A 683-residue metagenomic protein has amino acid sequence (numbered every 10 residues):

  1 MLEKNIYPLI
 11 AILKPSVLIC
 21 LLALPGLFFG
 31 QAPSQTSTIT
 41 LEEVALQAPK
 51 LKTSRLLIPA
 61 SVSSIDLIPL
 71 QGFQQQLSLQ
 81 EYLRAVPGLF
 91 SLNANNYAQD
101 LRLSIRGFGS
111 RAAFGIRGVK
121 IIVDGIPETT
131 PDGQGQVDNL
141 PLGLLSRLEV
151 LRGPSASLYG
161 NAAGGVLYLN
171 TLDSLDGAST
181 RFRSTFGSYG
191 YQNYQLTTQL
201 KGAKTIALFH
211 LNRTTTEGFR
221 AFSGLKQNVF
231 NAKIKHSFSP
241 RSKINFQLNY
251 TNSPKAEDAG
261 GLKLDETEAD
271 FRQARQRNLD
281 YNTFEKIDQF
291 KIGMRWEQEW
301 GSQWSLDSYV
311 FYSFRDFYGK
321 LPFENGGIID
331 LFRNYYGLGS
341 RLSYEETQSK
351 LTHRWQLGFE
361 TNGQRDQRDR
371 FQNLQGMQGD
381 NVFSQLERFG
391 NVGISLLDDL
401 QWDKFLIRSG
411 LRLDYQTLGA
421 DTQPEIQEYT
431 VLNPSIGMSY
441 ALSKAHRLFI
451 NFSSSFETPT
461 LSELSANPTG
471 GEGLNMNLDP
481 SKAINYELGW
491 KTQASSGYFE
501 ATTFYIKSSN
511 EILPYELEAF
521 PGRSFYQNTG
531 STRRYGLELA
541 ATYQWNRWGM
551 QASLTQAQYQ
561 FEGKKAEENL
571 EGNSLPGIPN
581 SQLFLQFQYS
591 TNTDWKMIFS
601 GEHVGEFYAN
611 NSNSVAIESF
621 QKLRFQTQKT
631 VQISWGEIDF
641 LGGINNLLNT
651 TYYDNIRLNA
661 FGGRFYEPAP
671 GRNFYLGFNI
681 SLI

Functional and structural regions predicted by a protein language model:
E43-F73, Q99-S104, V119: N-terminal periplasmic "start-of-domain" segments of outer-membrane beta-barrel proteins
S91, V119, I126-R152: Short acidic/polar hinge/loop motifs at secondary-structure boundaries that mediate gating or recognition
N139-R181: A beta-strand signature from Gram-negative outer-membrane beta-barrel systems, especially the internal plug domain
S179, F186-T215, R220-D258, F284-E299 (+2 more regions): Transmembrane beta-barrel wall of Gram-negative outer-membrane proteins
P240-T251, T283-E425, T492, G497-Y505 (+2 more regions): Face-selective signature of the C-terminal outer-membrane beta-barrel domain
S305-G319, A441, R447-S453, D479-Y535 (+2 more regions): Membrane-embedded beta-barrel scaffold of Gram-negative outer-membrane proteins
S349, Q401, F504-K507, Q527-N610 (+1 more regions): Gram-negative outer-membrane beta-barrel transporters
F456, K507-S509, H603-Y608, K629-I683: C-terminal beta-signal and adjacent terminal beta-strands/loops of Gram-negative outer-membrane beta-barrel proteins
